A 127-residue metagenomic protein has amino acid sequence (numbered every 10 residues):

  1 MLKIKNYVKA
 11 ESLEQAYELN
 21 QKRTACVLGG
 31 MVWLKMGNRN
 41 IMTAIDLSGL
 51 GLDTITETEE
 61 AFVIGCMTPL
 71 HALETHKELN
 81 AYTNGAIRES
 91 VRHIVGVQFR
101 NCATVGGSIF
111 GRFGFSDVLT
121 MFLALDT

Functional and structural regions predicted by a protein language model:
M1-T127: C-terminal structural segment of proteins
